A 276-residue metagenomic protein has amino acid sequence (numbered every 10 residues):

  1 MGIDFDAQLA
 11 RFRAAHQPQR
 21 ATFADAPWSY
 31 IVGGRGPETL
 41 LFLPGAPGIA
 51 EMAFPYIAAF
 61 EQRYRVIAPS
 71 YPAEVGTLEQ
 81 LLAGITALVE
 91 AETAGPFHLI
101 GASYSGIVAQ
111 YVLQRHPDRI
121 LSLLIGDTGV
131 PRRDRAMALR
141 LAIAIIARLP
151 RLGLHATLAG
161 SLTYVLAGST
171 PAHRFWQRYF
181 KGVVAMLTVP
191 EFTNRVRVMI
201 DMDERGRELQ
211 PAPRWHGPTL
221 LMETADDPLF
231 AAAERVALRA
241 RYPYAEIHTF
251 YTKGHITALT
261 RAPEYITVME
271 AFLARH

Functional and structural regions predicted by a protein language model:
M1-Q19: An N-terminal hydrophobic leader/cap segment in hydrolases
F23-V75: Conserved HGGG/HGGXW glycine-rich cap/lid loop of the alpha/beta-hydrolase fold
A58, I67-I100, Y104, T267: Active-site loop/oxyanion-hole signature of alpha/beta-hydrolase fold enzymes
Q114, S122-L152: Flexible "cap/lid" loop of the alpha/beta hydrolase fold
R135-A136, L154-P213: Conserved alpha/beta-hydrolase catalytic His-Asp/Glu region
N194-A237, T249: Conserved serine/cysteine hydrolase catalytic core
R235, R239-I256: Catalytic histidine neighborhood in serine/cysteine hydrolases with alpha/beta-hydrolase-type architecture
K253-I266: Catalytic histidine-centered segment of alpha/beta-hydrolase-like enzymes
